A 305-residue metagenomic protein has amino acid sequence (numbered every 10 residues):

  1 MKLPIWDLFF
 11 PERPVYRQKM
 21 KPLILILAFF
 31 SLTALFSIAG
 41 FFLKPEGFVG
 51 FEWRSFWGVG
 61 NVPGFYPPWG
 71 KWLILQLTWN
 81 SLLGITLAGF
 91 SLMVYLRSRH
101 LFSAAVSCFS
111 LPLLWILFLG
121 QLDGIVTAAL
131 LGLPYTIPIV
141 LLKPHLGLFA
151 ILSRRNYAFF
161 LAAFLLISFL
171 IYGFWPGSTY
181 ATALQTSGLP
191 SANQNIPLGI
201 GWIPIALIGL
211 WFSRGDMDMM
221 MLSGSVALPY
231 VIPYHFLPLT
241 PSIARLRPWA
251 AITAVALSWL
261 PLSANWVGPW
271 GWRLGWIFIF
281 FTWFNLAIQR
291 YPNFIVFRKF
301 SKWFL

Functional and structural regions predicted by a protein language model:
K2-L131, R154-L305: Primarily membrane-embedded glycan-assembly and transfer machineries that use lipid-linked glycans
T136-R155, P229-H235: Transmembrane helices and adjacent periplasmic/lumenal helix-loop junctions of polyprenol-phosphate-dependent
